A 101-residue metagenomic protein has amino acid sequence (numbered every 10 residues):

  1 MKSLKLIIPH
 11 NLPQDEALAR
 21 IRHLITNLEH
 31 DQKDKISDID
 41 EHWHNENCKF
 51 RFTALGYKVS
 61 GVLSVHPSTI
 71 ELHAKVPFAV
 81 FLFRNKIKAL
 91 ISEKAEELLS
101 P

Functional and structural regions predicted by a protein language model:
M1-Q32, D38-I39: Terminal, regulation- and interaction-focused segments at domain boundaries
S3, N45-K49, P67-T69: A generic structural signal for beta-strand entry/edge sites
N11, D15-L18, P77, F81-K86: Ordered, soluble secondary-structure elements with a strong preference for glycine-centered loop motifs and nearby
H30-V62: Ser/Thr-rich, low-complexity intrinsically disordered terminal regions
V62-V80: Intrinsically disordered, low-complexity regulatory segments enriched in Ser/Thr/Pro and charged residues
V80-P101: A conserved amphipathic terminal alpha-helix motif
